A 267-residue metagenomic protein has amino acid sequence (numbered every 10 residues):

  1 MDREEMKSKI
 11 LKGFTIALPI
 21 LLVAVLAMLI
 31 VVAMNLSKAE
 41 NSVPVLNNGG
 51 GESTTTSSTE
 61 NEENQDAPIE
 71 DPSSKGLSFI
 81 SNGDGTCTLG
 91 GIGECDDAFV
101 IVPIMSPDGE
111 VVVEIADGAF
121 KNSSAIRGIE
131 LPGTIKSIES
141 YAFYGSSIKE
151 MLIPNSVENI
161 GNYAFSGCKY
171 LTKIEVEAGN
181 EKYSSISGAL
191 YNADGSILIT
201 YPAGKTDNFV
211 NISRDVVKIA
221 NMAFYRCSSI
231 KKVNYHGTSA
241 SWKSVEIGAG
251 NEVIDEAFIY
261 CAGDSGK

Functional and structural regions predicted by a protein language model:
M1-N48, T54: Gram-positive cell-envelope targeting signals
I16, T55-E60, I135, K173: N-terminal compositionally biased, intrinsically disordered segments and leader/signal-like regions
L21-A24, I30, L36, N64 (+4 more regions): Short, intrinsically disordered, low-complexity terminal segments
A39-S74: N-terminal, intrinsically disordered, polar/charged segments of Gram-positive cell-envelope systems that serve as
K75-T86, C95-E114, S124-S137, G145-N159 (+4 more regions): Structural signature of tandem-repeat unit edges
V245-G250: A structural signal for leucine-rich repeat
